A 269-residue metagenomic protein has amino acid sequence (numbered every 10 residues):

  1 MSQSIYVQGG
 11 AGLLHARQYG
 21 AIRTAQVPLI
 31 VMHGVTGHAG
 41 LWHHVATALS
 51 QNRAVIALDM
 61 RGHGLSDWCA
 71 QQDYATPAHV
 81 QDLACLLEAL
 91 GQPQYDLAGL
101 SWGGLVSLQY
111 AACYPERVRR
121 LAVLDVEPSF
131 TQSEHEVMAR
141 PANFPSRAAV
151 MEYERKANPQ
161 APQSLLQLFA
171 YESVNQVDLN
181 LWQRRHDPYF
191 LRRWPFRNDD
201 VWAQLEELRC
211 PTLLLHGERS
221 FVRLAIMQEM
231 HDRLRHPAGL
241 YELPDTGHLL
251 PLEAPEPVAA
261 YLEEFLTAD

Functional and structural regions predicted by a protein language model:
M1-L29, Q51-R53, P93, G239 (+1 more regions): Alpha/beta-hydrolase fold catalytic core
G10, R17, R23, H44-T47 (+2 more regions): Active-site loop/oxyanion-hole signature of alpha/beta-hydrolase fold enzymes
G34-H44, V55: Serine-hydrolase catalytic-loop signature spanning alpha/beta hydrolases and amidase-signature enzymes
G99, G103, S107: Gly/Ala-rich beta-loop-alpha elbow adjacent to hydrolase catalytic centers
L108-A112, R119-A148: Flexible "cap/lid" loop of the alpha/beta hydrolase fold
P141, P145-D199, Q204: Conserved alpha/beta-hydrolase catalytic His-Asp/Glu region
D178-R233, E242: Conserved serine/cysteine hydrolase catalytic core
T246-P255: Catalytic histidine-centered segment of alpha/beta-hydrolase-like enzymes
